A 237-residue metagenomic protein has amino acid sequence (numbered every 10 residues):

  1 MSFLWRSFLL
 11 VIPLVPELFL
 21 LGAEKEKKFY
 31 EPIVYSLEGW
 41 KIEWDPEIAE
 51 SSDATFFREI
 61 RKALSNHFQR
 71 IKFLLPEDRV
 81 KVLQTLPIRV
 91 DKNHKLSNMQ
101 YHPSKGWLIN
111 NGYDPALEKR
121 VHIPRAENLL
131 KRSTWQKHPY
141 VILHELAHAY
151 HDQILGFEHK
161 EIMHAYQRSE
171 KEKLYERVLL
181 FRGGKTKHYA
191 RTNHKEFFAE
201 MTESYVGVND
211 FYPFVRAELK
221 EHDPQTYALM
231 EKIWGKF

Functional and structural regions predicted by a protein language model:
M1-R6: Positively charged n-region of N-terminal signal peptides that target proteins for export
S7-E17: Bacterial N-terminal signal peptides
L20-E24: Boundary at the C-terminal end of the N-terminal hydrophobic targeting segment
K25-S36: N-terminal low-complexity, Pro/Thr/Ser-rich intrinsically disordered segments that act as propeptides or flexible
Y35-R58: Acidic/histidine-rich, surface-exposed loop or edge segments in extracytoplasmic proteins
E43, P87-R89, H122, A149 (+2 more regions): Structural recognition of the beta-strand scaffold that forms the well-ordered cores of secreted hydrolase catalytic
F56-Q167, K171: Acidic/His-rich structured neighborhood in mature extracellular/periplasmic domains
P115-L117, R132, Y166-F237: Metalloprotease/metallohydrolase-associated module, dominated by Zn2+-dependent proteases
